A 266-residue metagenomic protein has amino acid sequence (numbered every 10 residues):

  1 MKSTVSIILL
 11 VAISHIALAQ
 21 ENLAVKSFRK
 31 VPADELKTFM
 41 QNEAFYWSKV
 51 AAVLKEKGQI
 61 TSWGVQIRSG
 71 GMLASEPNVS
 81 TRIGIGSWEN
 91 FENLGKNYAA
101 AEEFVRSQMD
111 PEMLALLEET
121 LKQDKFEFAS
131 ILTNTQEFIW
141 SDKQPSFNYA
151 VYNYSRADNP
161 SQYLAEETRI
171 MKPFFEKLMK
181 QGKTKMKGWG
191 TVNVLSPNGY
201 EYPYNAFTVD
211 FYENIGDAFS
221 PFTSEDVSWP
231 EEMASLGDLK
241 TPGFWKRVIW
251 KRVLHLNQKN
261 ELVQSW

Functional and structural regions predicted by a protein language model:
M1-N22: Bacterial Sec-dependent N-terminal signal peptides
A19-F104, P111-W266: Short S/T/G/P-rich N-terminal loop/turn motif that feeds into the first structured element of a domain
